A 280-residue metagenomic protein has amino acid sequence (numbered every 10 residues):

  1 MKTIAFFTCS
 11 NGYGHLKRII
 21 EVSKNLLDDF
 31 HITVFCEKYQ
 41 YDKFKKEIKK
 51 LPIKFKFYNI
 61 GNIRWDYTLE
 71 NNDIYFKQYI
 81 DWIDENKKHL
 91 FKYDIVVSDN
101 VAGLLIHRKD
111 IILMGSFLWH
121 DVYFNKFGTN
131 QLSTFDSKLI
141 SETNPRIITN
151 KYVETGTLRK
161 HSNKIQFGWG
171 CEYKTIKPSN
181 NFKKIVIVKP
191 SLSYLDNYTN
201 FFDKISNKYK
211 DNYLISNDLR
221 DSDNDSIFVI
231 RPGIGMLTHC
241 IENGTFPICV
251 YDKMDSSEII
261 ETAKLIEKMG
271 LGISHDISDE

Functional and structural regions predicted by a protein language model:
M1-E37: N-terminal subdomain of nucleotide-sugar transferases
A5-S10, T33-Y75: Conserved nucleotide-sugar phosphate-binding/catalytic loop shared by glycosyltransferases and other
R18, V22-N25, K174-I176, N180-D218: Conserved catalytic-core segment of nucleotide-activated headgroup transferases in glycan assembly
I32-Y39, I147-K151, L214, I248: Short internal beta-strands
Q40-K43, V96-I111: An aromatic- and histidine-rich active-site surface loop
W65-L104: Conserved nucleotide-sugar donor-binding subdomain of glycosyltransferases
S98, D218-E261: A donor-sugar binding/catalytic signature common to diverse glycosyltransferases and related nucleotide-sugar
G115, H120-K184, K189-Y194: A nucleotide-sugar donor-handling region in carbohydrate enzymes
